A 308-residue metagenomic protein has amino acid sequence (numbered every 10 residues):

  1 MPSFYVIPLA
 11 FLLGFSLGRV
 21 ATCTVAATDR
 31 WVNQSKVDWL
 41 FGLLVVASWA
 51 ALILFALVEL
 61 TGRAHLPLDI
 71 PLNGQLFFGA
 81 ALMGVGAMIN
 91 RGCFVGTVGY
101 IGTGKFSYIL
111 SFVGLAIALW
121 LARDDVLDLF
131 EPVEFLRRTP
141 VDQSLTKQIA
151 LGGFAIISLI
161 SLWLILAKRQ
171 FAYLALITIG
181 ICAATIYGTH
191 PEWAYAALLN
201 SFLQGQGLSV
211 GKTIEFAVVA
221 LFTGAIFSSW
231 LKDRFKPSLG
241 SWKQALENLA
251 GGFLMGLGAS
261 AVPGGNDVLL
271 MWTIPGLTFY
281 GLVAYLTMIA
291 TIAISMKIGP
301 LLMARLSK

Functional and structural regions predicted by a protein language model:
M1-K308: Membrane-interfacial helix-loop segments of redox and metal-homeostasis proteins, especially TM-loop-TM junctions
